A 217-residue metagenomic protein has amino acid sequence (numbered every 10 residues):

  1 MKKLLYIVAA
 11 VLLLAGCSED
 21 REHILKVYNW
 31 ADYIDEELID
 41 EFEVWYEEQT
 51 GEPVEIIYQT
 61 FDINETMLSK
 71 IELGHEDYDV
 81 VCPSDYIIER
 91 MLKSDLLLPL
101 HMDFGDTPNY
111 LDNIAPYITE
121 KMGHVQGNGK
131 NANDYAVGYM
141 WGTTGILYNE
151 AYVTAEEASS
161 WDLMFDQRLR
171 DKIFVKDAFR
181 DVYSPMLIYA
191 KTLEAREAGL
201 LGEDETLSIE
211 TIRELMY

Functional and structural regions predicted by a protein language model:
M1-I24: Short, low-complexity disordered leader/linker segments with a strong preference for bacterial N-terminal type II
K2-K3, K70, K176: Basic side chains
V11, H75, D166-Q167: Alpha-helix termination/capping residues and helix-transition junctions
C17-S94: Early extracytoplasmic/lumenal segment of secretory-pathway proteins
Y33-E36, R90-Y217: Extracytoplasmic ligand-binding site segments that recognize negatively charged/polar headgroups
